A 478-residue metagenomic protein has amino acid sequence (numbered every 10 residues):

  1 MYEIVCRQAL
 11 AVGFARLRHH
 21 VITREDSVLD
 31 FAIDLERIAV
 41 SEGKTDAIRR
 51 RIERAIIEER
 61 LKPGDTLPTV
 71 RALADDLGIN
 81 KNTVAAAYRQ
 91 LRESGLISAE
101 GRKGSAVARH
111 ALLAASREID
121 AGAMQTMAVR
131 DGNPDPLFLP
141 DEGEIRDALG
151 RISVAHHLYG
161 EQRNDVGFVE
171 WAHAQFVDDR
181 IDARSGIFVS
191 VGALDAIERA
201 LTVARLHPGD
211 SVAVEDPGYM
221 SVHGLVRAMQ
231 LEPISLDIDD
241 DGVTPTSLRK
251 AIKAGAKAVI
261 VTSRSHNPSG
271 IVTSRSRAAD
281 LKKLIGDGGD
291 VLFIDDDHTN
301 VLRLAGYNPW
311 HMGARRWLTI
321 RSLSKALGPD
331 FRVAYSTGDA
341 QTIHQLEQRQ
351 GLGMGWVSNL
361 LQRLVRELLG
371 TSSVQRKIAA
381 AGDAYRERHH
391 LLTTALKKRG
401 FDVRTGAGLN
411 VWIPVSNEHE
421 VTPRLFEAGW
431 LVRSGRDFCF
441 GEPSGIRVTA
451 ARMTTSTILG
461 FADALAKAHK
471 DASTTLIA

Functional and structural regions predicted by a protein language model:
M1-H157, G351-S358, E367-L369, D383-E387 (+5 more regions): N-terminal basic, amphipathic alpha-helical segments
S98-A99, V403, V432-R433: Short beta-strand "wing" residues that participate in macromolecule-binding interfaces
H156-G289, N300-R315, S473, I477: Conserved core of the PLP fold type I
E232, L292, D402, L431: Residue-level detector of anion-binding/catalytic polar loops
L318-G382, T475: Conserved core segment of the aminotransferase class I/II
T337, W412-P414, T449-A451: Short hydrophobic/aromatic beta-strand micro-patches that form the beta-sheet surface supporting nucleotide- or nucleic
G382-T393, F401-P414: Conserved glycine-rich beta-strand-loop-beta hairpin in the small C-terminal domain of fold type I
